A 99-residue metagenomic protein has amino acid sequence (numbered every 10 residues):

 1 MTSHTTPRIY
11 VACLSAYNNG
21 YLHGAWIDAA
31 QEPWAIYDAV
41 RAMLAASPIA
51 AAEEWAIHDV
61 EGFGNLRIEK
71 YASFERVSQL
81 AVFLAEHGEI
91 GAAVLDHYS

Functional and structural regions predicted by a protein language model:
T2-A46: N-terminal ordered "arm"
P33-S99: Structured domain cores in non-transmembrane regions
